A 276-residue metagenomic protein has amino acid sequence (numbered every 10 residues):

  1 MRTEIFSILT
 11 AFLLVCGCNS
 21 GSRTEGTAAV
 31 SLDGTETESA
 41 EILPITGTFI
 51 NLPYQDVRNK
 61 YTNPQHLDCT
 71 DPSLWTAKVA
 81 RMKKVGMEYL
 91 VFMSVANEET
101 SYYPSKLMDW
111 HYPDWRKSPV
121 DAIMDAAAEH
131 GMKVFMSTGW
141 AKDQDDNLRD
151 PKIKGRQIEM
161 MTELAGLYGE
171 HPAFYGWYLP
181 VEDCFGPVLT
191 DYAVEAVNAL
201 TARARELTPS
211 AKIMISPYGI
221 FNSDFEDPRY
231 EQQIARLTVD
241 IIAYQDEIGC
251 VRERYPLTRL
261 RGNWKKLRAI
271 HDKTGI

Functional and structural regions predicted by a protein language model:
M1-I5: Positively charged n-region of N-terminal signal peptides that target proteins for export
F6-A11: Sec-dependent N-terminal signal peptides
V15-G17: C-terminal motif of bacterial Sec signal peptides marking the signal peptidase cleavage site
N19-G21: Bacterial signal peptide processing site
V30-I276: Glycan-processing catalytic domains of CAZymes
